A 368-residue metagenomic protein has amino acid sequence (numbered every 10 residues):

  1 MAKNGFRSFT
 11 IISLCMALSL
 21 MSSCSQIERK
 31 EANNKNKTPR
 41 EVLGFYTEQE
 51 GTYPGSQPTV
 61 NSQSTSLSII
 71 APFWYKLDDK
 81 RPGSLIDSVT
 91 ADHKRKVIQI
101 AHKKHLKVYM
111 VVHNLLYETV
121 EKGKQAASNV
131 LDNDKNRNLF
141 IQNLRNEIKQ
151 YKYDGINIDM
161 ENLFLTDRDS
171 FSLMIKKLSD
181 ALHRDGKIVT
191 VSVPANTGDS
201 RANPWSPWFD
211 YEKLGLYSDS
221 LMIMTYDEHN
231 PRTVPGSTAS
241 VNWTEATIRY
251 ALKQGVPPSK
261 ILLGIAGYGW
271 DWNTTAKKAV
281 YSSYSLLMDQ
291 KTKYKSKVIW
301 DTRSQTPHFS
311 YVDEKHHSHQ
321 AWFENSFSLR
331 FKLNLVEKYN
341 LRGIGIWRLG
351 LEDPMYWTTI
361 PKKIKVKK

Functional and structural regions predicted by a protein language model:
L20-S23: C-terminal motif of bacterial Sec signal peptides marking the signal peptidase cleavage site
E28-N143: Glycan-recognition patch characteristic of GH18 chitinases/ENGases and related GlcNAc/peptidoglycan-binding proteins
Q49-S64, D134-K149, N203-Y211, E324-L335: Short, acidic/polar
I70, I158, L221, L263 (+2 more regions): Conserved, mostly hydrophobic/aromatic
W74, I141-S170, I223-V234: Active-site groove signature of glycoside hydrolases
K80-D92, R168-K293: Substrate-binding surface in catalytic domains of secreted glycosidases
E118-T119, A126, I265-K332, I364-K368: Glycan-binding loop/region signatures in secreted carbohydrate-active enzymes
L329-K368: Acidic/aromatic/glycine-rich contiguous surface patches that form carbohydrate-binding/processing clefts and analogous
